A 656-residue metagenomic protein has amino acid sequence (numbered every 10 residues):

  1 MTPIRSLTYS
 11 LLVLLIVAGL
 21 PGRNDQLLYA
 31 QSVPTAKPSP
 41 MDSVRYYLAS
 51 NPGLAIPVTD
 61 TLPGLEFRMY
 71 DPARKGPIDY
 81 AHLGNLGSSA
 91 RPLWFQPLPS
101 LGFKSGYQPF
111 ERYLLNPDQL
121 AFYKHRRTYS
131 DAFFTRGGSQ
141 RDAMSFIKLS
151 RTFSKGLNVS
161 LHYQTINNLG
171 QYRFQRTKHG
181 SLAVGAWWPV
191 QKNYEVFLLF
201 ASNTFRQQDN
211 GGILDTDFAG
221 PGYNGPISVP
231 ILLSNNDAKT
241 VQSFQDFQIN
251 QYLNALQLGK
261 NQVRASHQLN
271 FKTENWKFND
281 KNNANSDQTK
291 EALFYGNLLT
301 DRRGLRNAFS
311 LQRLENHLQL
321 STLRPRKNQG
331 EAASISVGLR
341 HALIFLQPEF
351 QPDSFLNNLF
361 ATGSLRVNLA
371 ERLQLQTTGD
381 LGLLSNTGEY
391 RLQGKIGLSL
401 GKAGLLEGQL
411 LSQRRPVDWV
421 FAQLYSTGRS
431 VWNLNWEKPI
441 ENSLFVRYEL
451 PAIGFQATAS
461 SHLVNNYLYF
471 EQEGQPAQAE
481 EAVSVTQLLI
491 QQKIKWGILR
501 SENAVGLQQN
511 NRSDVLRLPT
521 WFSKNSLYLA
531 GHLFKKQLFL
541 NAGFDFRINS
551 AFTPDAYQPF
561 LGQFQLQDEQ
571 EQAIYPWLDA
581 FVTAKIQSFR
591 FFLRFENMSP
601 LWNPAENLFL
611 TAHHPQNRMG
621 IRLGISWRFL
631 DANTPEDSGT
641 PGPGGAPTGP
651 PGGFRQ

Functional and structural regions predicted by a protein language model:
M1-G64, Q208-N210, D215-F218, L601-A605 (+1 more regions): Cleavable N-terminal export/targeting peptides
S32-R126: Acidic, small-polar-rich N-terminal luminal/periplasmic segments of exported/outer-membrane proteins
S43, T135-R136, I166-G185, S234-F244 (+3 more regions): Outer-membrane beta-barrel proteins
P92-L93, L120-R136, V159, Y163 (+3 more regions): Transmembrane beta-strand segments of Gram-negative outer membrane beta-barrel proteins
F103-S105, P117-F122, R126-K148, G170: Short strand-turn segments of transmembrane beta-barrel domains in outer membranes, especially the first one or two
H125-R127, S243-N282, T300-Q656: Exposed, low-structure sequence patches enriched in small/polar residues
A143-T165, F174-R206: Transmembrane beta-barrel wall of Gram-negative outer-membrane proteins
E195-Y252, E274-S286, A308-F309, Q413-R415: Flexible loop and strand-edge segments within Gram-negative outer membrane beta-barrel domains
